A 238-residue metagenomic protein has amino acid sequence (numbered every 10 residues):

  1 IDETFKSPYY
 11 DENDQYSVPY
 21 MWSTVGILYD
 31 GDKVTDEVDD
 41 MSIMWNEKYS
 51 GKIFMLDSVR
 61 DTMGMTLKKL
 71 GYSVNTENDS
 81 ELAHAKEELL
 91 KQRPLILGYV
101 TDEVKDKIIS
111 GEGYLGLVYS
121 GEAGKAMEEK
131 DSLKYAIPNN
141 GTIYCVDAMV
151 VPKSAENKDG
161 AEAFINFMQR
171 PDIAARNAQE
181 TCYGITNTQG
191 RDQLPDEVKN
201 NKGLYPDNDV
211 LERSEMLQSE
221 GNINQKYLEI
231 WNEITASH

Functional and structural regions predicted by a protein language model:
I1-E112: Extracytoplasmic ligand-binding site segments that recognize negatively charged/polar headgroups
Y10-Q15, K125-I137, K199-N201: Ligand-binding "clamshell"
S23, L82-K91, E129-K153: Periplasmic-binding protein-like
T24-V25, D32-T35, G51, V59-M63 (+5 more regions): Solvent-exposed loop/turn segments at secondary-structure junctions within structured extracellular/periplasmic domains
M41, V104-K107, A123, A161 (+1 more regions): Short, hydrophobic alpha-helical packing/hinge segments within bilobed ligand-binding/sensory domains
I109, L115-S132: A ligand-binding cleft/hinge motif common to bilobed small-molecule-binding domains
P152-E212: Mature extracytoplasmic/periplasmic domains
N208-H238: Conserved C-terminal helix/tail region of periplasmic/extracytoplasmic solute-binding proteins
